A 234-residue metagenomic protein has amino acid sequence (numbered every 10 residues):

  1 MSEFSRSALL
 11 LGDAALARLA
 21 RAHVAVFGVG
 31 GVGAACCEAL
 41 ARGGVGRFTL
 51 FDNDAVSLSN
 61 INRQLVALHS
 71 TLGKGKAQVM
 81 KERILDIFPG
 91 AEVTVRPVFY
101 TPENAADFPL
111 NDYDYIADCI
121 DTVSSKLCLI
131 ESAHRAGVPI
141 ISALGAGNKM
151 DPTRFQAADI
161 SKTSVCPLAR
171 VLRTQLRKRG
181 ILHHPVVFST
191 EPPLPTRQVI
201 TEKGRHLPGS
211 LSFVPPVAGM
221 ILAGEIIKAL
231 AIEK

Functional and structural regions predicted by a protein language model:
M1-A25: N-terminal charged helix/coil linker that caps or initiates catalytic domains
A20, F108-Y113, I120-S125, R135 (+3 more regions): Glycine-rich phosphate/adenylate-binding loop
V26-G28, F51: Conserved N-terminal Rossmann-fold NAD(P)-binding element of oxidoreductases
V32: Hydrophobic/small residue at the entry helix of a nucleotide-binding pocket
A41-R47, R135: Conserved S-adenosyl-L-methionine
V45-I87: Glycine-rich phosphate-binding loop and adjoining beta1-alpha1-beta2 segment of Rossmann-like nucleotide-binding folds
P97-A105: Conserved SAM/SAH-binding loop
